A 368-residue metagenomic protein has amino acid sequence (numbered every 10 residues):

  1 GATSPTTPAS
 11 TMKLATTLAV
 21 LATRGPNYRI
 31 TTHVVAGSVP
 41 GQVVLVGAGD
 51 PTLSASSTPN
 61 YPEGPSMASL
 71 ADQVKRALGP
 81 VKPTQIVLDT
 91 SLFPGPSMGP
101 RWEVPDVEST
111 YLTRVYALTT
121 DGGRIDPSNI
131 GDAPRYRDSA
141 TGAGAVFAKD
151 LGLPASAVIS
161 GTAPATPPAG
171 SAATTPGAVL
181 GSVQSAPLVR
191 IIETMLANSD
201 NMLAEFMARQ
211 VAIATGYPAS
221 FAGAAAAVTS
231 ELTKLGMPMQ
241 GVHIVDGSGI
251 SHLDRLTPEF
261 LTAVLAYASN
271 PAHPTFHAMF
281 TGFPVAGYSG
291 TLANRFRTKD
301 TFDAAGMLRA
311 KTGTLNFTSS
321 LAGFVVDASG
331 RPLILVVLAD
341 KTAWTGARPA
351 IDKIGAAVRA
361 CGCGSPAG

Functional and structural regions predicted by a protein language model:
A2-S4, V39, A48-P51, S91-F93 (+6 more regions): Solvent-exposed coil/turn segments that connect beta secondary-structure elements in extracytoplasmic/periplasmic
T3, A9-M12, N27-R29, S38-Q42 (+7 more regions): Extracytoplasmic
P8-P26, I86, L118, V146-F147 (+2 more regions): Active-site SXXK
L18-Y28, G47-G49, S56, V74-L78 (+12 more regions): Sec/Tat-exported extracytoplasmic proteins
A22-V39, A155-T162, F276-M279: Short, well-structured active-site flanking segments
V39-Y116, G123, L153-S156, G161 (+1 more regions): Mid-domain, small-residue-enriched loop/turn segments at the edges of structured enzyme/sensor domains
G123-A278: A small/polar active-site loop signature that marks catalytic segments
A212-G368: Small-residue-rich helix-loop
